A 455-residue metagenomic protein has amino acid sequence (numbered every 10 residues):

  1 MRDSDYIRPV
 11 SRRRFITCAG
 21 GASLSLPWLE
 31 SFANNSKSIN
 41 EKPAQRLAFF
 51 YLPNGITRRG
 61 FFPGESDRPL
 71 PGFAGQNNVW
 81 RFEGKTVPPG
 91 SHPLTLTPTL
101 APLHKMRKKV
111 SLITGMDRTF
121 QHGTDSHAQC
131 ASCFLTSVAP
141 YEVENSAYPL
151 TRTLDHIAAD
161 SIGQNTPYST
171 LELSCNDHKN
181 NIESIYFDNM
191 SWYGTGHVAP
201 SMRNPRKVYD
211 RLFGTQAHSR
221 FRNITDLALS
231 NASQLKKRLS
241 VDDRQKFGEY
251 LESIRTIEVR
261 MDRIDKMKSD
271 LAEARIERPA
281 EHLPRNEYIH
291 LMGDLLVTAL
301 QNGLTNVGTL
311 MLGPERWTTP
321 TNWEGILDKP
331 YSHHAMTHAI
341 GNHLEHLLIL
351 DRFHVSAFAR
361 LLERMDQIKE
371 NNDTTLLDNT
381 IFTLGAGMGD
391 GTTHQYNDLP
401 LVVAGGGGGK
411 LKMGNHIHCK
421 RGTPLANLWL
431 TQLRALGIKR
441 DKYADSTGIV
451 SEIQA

Functional and structural regions predicted by a protein language model:
M1-A455: Ligand-binding pockets and gating/stacking loops
